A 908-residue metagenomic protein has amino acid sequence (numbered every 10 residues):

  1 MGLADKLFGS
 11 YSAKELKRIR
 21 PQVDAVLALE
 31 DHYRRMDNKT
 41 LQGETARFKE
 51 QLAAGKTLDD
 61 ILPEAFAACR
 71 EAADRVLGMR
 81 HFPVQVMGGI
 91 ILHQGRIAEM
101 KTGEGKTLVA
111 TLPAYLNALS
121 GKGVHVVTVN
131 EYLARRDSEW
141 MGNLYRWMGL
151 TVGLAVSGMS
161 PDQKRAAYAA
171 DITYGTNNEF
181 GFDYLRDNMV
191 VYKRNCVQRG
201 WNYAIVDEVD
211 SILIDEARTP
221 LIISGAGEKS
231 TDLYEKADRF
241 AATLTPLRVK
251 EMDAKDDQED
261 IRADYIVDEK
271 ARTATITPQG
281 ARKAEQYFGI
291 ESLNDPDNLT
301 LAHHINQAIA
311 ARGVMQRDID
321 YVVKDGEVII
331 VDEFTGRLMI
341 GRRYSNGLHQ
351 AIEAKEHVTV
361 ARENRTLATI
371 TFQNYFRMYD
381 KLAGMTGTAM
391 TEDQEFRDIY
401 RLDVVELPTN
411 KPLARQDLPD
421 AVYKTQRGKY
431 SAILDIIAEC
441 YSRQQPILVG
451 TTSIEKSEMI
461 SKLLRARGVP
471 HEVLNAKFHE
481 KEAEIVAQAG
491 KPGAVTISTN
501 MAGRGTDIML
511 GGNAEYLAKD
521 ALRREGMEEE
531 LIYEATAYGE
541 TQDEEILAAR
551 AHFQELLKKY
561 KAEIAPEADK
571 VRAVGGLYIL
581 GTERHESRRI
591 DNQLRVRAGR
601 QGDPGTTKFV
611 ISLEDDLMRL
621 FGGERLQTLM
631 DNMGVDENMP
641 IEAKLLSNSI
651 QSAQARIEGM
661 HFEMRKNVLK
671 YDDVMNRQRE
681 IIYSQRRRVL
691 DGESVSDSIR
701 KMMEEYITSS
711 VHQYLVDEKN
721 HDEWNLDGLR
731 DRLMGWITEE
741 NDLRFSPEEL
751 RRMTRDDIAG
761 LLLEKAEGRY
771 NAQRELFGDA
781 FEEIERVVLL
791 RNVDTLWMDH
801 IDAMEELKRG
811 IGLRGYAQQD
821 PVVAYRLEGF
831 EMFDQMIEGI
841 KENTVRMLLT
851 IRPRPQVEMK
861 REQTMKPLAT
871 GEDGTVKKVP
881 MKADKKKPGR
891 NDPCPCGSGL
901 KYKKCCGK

Functional and structural regions predicted by a protein language model:
M1, N178, A274, L868-K878 (+1 more regions): Compositionally biased, intrinsically disordered low-complexity regions used as flexible
M1-S612, L617-D631, S684, E705: Conserved P-loop NTPase motor core
L3, E392, Q445, G493-A494 (+5 more regions): Generic detector of short, well-ordered, non-transmembrane alpha-helical segments enriched in hydrophobic residues
Y33, Y321-I329, T335-R343, R572 (+7 more regions): Extended, charged helical/alpha-beta scaffold domains that provide interaction surfaces
P113, P220, P408, S710 (+3 more regions): Proline-rich low-complexity regions
Q444-S457, D691-G692, S746-R751, P895: Short, Lys/Glu-rich amphipathic helical modules
V449, I497, W797, F833 (+2 more regions): Hydrophobic, well-ordered secondary-structure elements that form the walls of internal hydrophobic environments
K886-K903, G907: Short Cys/His-rich zinc-binding micro-motifs
